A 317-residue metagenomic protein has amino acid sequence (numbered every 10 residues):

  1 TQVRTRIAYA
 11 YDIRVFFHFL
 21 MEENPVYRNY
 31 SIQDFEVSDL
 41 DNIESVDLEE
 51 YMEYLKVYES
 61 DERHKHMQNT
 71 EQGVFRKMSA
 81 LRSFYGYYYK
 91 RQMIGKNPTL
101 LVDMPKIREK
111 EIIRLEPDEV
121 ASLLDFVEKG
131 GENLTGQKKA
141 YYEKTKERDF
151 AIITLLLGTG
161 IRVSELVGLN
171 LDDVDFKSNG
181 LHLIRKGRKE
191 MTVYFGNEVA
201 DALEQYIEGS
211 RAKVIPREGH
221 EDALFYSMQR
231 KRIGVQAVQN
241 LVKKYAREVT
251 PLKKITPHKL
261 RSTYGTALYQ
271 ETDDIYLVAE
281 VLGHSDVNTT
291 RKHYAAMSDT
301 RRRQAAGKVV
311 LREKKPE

Functional and structural regions predicted by a protein language model:
T1-E317: Conserved catalytic core of the tyrosine transesterase superfamily
